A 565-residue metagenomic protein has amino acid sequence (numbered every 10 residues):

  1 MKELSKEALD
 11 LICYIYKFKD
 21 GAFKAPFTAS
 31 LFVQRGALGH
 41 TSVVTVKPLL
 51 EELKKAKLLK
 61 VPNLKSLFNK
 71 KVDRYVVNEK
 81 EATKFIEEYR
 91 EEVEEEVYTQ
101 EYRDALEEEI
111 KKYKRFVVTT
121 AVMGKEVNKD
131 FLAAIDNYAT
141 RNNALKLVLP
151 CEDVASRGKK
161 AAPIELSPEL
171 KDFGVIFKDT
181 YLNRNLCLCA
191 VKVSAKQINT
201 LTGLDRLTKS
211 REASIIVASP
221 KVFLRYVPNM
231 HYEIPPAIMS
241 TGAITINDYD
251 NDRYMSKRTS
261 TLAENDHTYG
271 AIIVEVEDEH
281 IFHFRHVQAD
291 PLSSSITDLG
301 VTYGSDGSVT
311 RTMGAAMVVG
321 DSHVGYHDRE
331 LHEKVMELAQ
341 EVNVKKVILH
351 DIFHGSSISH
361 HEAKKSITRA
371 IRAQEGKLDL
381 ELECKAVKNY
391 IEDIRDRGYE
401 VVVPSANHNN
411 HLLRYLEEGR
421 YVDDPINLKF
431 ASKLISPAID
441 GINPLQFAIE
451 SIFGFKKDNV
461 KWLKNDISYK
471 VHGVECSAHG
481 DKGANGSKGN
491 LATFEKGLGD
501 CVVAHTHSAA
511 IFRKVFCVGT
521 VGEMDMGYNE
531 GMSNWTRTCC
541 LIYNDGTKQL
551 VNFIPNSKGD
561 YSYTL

Functional and structural regions predicted by a protein language model:
M1-K17: Short alpha-helical segments that sit at the start of domains
G21-R35: Short acidic, hydrophobic short linear motifs in intrinsically disordered regions
H40-K55: Short amphipathic alpha-helical interaction segments
K54-S66: A short, conserved structural fragment
L64-V93: Short, cationic-aromatic polyanion-contact patches
E92-N183, G325-L445: Core catalytic region of metal-dependent phosphoesterases/phosphodiesterases, especially metallo-beta-lactamase-like
N185-C187, S194-H280, L349, H472-S557: Conserved beta-sheet core of the metallophosphoesterase superfamily
E264-N265, G419-G473: Active-site-proximal loop/helix segment associated with metal-binding centers of metalloenzymes
